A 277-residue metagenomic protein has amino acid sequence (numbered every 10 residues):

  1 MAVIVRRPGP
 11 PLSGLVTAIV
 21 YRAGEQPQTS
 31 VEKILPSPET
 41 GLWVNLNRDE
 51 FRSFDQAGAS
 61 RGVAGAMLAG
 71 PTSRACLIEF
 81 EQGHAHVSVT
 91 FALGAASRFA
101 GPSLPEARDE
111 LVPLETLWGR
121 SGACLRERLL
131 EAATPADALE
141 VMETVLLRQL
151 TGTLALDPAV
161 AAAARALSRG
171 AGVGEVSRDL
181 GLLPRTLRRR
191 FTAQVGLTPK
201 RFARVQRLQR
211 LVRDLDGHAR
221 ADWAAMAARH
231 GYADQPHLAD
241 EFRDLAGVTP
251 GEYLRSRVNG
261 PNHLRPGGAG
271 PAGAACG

Functional and structural regions predicted by a protein language model:
M1-P184, Q194-P199, R213-H218, D222-A233 (+1 more regions): Alpha-helical bundle regulatory/interaction domains
T186-R189, V205: Hydrophobic alpha-helical segments, especially transmembrane helices and their immediate juxtamembrane helical caps
F191, A203, E241-R243, L254: DNA major-groove recognition helix of helix-turn-helix
A246: A glycine-rich, hydrophobic loop/mini-helix early in the fold
